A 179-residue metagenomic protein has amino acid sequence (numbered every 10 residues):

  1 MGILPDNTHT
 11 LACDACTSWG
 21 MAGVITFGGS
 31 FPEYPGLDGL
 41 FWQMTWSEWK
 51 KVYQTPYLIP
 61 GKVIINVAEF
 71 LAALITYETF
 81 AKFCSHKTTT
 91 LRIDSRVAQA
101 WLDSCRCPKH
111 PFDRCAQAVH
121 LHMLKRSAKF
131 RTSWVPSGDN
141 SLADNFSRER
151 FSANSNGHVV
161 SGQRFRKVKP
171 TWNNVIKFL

Functional and structural regions predicted by a protein language model:
M1-D6, K82: A short acidic-Thr-Gly-centered motif at the start of a beta-strand
G2-I3, C16, P60-I65, S104-F112 (+1 more regions): Conserved, non-catalytic sequence blocks in retroelement Pol enzymes and Pol-derived host proteins
D6-G20: Two-metal-ion RNase H-like nuclease active-site motif
M21-I25: Short beta-strand scaffold segments in enzyme catalytic cores
S30-L71, V97-C107: A short, polar/acidic, helix/strand-boundary loop motif
A72-Y77: Buried hydrophobic packing segments
E78-R150: RNase H catalytic domain
F146-L179: Flexible, low-complexity interdomain linkers flanking nucleic-acid-processing modules
